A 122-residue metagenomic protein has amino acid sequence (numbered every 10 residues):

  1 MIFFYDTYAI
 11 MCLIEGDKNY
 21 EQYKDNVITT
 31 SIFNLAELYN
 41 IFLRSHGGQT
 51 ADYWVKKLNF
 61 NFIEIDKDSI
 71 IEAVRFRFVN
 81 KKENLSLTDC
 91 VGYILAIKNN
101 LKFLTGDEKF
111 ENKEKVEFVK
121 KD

Functional and structural regions predicted by a protein language model:
M1-T30, I41-K56: Short, well-structured N-terminal submotif of metal-dependent ribonuclease cores
Y5-D6, T30-S31, L85-S86, D107 (+1 more regions): Histidine- and aromatic-rich ligand-binding microenvironments
I10-M11, L35, F110-E111: A generic structural signal for short hydrophobic patches within well-formed alpha-helices
N19-K24, K109-V116: Short loop/helix-cap segments at secondary-structure boundaries that form the rim of catalytic
N26-T30, F60-N61, E114-D122: Active-site regions of enzymes building and remodeling cell-envelope glycoconjugates
A36-Y39, V55, V74-R77: Amphipathic alpha-helical segments within well-ordered protein domains
I63-G106: Active-site neighborhoods of divalent-metal-dependent phosphate/nucleic-acid chemistry enzymes
